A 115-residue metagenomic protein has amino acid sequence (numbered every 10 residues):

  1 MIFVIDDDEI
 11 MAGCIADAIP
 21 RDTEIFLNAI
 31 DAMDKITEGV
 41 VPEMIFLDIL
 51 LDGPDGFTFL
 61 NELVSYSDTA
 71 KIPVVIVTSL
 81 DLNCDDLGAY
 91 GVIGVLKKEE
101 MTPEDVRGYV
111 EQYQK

Functional and structural regions predicted by a protein language model:
D8-I10, S79-N83: Short, polar loop motifs at secondary-structure junctions
D8-L27, D31: Two-component/phosphorelay signaling modules centered on CheY-like receiver
I25-M44, D48, D105: Acidic, metal-coordinating helix/loop segments flanking the phosphotransfer/catalytic sites of two-component signaling
T37-V40, V64-K71, Y90: Conserved phosphotransfer cores of two-component systems
L51-D52: The feature encodes the CheY-like receiver
V75-V77, K98: Hydrophobic/aromatic residues positioned on beta-strands within the core alpha/beta folds
Y90-Y113: Output/docking surface of receiver
